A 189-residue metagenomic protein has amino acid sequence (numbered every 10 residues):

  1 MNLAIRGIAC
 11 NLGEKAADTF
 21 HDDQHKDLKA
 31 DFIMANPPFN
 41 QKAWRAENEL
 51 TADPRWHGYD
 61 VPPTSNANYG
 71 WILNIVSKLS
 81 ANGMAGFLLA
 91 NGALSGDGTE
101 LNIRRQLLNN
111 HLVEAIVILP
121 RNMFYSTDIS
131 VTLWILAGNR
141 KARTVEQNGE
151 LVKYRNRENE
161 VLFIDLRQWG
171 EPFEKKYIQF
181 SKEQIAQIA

Functional and structural regions predicted by a protein language model:
M1-L28: S-adenosyl-L-methionine
H21-D23, D27-A189: A conserved structural/catalytic subdomain of Rossmann-like adenosyl-cofactor enzymes
